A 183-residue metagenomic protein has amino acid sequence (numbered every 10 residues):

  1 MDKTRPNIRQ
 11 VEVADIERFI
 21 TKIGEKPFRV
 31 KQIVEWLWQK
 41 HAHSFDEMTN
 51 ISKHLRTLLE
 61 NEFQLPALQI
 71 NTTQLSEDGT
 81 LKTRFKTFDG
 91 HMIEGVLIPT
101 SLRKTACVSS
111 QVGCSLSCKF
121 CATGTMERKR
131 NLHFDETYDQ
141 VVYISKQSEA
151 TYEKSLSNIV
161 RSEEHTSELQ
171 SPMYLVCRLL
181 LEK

Functional and structural regions predicted by a protein language model:
M1-K104: Flexible, acidic/Gly-rich N-terminal and inter-domain linker regions that tether and position cofactor-handling modules
F28, A42, L68, R130 (+2 more regions): Secondary-structure boundary/capping residues
I93-S110, S115-E163, S167, S171 (+1 more regions): Conserved Radical SAM active-site core
